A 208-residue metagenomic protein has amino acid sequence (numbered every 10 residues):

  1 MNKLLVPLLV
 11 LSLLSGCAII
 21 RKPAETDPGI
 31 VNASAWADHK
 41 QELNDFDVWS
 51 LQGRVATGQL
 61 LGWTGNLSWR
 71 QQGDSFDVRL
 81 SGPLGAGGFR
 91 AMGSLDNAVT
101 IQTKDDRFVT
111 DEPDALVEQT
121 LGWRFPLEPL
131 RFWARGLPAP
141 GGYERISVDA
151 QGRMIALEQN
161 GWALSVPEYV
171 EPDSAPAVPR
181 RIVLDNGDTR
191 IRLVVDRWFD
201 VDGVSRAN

Functional and structural regions predicted by a protein language model:
M1-V6: Bacterial N-terminal signal peptides that target proteins for export
L14-G16: C-terminal motif of bacterial Sec signal peptides marking the signal peptidase cleavage site
A18-R21: Bacterial signal peptide processing site
H39-Q59: A short, Trp-centered hydrophobic/proline-enriched beta-strand micro-motif
D47-G53, W63-W69, D74-L80, F89-A91 (+4 more regions): One face of beta-strands
S75-R124: An acidic-aromatic
K104-L157: Flexible, processing/modification-adjacent segments and terminal tails in exported/periplasmic/extracellular proteins
L137-N208: Gly/Pro-enriched, hydrophobic low-complexity segments that function as extracytoplasmic propeptides/linkers
